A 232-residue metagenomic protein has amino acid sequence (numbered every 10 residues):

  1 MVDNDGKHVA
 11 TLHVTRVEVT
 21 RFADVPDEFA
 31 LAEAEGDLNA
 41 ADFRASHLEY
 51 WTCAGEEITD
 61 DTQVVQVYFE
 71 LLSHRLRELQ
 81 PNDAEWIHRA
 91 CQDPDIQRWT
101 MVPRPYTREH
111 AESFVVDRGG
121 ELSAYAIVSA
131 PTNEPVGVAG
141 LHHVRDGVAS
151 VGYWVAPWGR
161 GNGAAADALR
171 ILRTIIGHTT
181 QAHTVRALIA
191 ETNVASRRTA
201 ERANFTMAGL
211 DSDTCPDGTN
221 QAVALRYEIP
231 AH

Functional and structural regions predicted by a protein language model:
V2-H13: Short coil-to-beta-strand transition motifs
A10-L12, E18, G137: Short beta-strand segments
E18-A32: Short, solvent-exposed secondary-structure boundary/capping segments
A34-S73: Contiguous surface segments at macromolecular interaction interfaces
R44, P81-H88, R108, E112 (+1 more regions): An amphipathic alpha-helix signature
S73-D95, A124, V128-H232: Acyl-donor (CoA/ACP) binding surface of acyl/acetyltransferases
Q97-R104: A short gly/proline-enriched turn/hairpin at secondary-structure junctions
V115-A126: A short helix-loop-beta-strand connector motif used in the catalytic cores of GNAT acetyltransferases and, in some
